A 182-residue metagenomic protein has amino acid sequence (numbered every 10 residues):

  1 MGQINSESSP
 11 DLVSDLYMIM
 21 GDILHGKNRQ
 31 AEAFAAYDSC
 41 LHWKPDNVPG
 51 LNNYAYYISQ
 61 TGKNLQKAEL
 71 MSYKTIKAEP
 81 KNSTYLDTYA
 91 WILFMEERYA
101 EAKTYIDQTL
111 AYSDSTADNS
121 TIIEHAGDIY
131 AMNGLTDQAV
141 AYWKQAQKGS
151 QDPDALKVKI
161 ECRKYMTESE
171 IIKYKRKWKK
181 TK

Functional and structural regions predicted by a protein language model:
D11, P45, P80, D114-A117 (+1 more regions): Short coil turns that delineate tetratricopeptide repeat
L16, G50, Y85, I122 (+1 more regions): TPR alpha-solenoid repeat register
I19, N53, T88, H125 (+1 more regions): Canonical tetratricopeptide repeat
D22, Y56-Y57, W91, D128: Residue-level recognition of tetratricopeptide repeat
K27, T61-G62, E96, N133: Structural motif corresponding to the intra-repeat A-B loop/turn of tetratricopeptide repeats
S120-H125, M132-K182: Terminal, low-structured helical/coil segments at or just beyond the last alpha-helical repeat
